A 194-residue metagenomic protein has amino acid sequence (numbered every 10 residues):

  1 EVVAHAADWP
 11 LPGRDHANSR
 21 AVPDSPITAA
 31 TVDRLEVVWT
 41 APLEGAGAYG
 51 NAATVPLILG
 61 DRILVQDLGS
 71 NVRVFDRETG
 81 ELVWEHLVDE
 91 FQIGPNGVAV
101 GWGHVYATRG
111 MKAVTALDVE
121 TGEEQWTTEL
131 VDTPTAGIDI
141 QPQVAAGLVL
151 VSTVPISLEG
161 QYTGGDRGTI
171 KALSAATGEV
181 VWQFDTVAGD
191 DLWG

Functional and structural regions predicted by a protein language model:
E1-N51, E81-V88, E123-D132, E179-T186 (+1 more regions): Aromatic (tryptophan-biased) beta-strands that constitute blades/sheets of beta-rich domains
V2, T163-D166, S174: Active-site-proximal structural scaffolding
D8-H16, Y49-N71, E90-V114, G137-Y162 (+2 more regions): Repeat-blade elements of multi-bladed beta-propeller folds
L43, S152-L158, V187-G189: Short regulatory "switch" loops immediately downstream of catalytic or recognition motifs within protein catalytic
D76, E85, D118, T127 (+2 more regions): A short, polar/proline- and glycine-enriched secondary-structure boundary/capping micro-motif
D76-G80, D118-G122, A175-T177: Short loop/turn segments that connect beta-strands within beta-propeller blades
A113, D118, T128, I140-P142 (+3 more regions): Active-site cavity-forming subdomains of large catalytic enzyme subunits
V119, L130, V154: Short, ordered loop/turn segments at secondary-structure junctions
